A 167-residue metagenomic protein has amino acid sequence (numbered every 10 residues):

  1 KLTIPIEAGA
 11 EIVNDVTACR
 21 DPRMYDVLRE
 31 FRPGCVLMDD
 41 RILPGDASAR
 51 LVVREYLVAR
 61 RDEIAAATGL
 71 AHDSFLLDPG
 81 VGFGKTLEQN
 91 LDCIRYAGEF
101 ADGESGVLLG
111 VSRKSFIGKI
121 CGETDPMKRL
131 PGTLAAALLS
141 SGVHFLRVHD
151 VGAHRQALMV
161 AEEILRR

Functional and structural regions predicted by a protein language model:
I6-E7, E11-A67, G84-R167: Active-site-adjacent loop and "lid" segments of alpha/beta metabolic enzymes
A71-S74: Short acidic capping loops at alpha-helix termini that bridge into adjacent secondary structure
V81: Active-site metal-binding loops of divalent metal-dependent hydrolases
